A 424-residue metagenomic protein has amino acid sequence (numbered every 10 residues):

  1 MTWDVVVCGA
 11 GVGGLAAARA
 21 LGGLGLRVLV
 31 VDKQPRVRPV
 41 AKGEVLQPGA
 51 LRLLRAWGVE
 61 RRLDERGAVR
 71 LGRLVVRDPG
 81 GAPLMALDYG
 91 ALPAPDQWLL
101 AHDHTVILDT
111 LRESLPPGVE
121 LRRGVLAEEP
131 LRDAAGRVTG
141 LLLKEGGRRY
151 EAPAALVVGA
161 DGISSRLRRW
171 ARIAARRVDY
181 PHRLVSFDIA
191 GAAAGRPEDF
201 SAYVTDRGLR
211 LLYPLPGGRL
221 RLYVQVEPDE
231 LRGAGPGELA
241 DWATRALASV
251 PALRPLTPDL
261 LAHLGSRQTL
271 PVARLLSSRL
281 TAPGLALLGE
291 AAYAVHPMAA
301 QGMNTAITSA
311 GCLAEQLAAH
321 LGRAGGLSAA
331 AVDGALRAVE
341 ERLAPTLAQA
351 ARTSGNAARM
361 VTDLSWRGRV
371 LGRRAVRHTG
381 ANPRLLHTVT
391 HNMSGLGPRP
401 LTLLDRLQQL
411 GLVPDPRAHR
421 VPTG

Functional and structural regions predicted by a protein language model:
M1-G13: Beta1/beta-strand and adjacent pyrophosphate-binding region of the FAD-binding site in flavoprotein oxidoreductases
M1-T2, R52, A56, E60-W170 (+5 more regions): Conserved N-terminal helical subregion
G13, R36, S164: Conserved Rossmann-like nucleotide-cofactor binding loop
G22-K42: Glycine-rich FAD pyrophosphate-binding loop
P35-R55: Conserved N-terminal glycine-rich FAD pyrophosphate-binding loop of Rossmann-like flavoproteins
V138-Q268, V272: Conserved FAD-binding catalytic core of PHBH/FMO-like flavoproteins
A234-R323, L327-A331: FAD/FMN-dependent oxidoreductases across multiple families
E315-G424: C-terminal helical "tail/cap" subdomain of flavin- and related membrane-associated enzymes
